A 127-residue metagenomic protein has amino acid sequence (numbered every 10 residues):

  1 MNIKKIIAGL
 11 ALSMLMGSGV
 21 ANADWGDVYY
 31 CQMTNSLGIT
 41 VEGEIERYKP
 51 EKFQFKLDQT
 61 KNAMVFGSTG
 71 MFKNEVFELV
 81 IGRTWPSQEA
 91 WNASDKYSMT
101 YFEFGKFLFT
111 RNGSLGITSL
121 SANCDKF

Functional and structural regions predicted by a protein language model:
M1-A8: Bacterial N-terminal signal peptides that target proteins for export
G9-G17: Bacterial N-terminal signal peptides
G19-A23: Sec/Tat signal peptide C-region and signal peptidase I cleavage site
W25-A63, T100-F102: Short, solvent-exposed loop/hinge segments that bridge or flank secondary-structure elements
T34-G38, G67-N74, S114-L115: Short, solvent-exposed aromatic-acidic interface loops
K61-T100: Contiguous, well-ordered beta-strand patches that form the walls/edges of small beta-barrel/beta-sandwich domains
M99-I117: Short, exposed beta-strand-loop hairpins at the edges of beta-sheets in extracellular/periplasmic proteins
G113-F127: Edge beta-strand at a domain terminus
